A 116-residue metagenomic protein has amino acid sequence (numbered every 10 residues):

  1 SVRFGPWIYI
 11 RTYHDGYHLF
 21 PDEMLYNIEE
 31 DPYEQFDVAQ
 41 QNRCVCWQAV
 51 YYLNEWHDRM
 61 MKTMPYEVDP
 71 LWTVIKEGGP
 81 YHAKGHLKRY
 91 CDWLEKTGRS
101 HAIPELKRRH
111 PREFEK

Functional and structural regions predicted by a protein language model:
S1-M24, I28: C-terminal cap/loop subdomain of S1 sulfatases and analogous C-terminal strand-loop tails that border
D31: Intrinsically disordered, low-complexity polar regions and short flexible loop motifs
V38-K116: Long, internal low-complexity/basic segments
